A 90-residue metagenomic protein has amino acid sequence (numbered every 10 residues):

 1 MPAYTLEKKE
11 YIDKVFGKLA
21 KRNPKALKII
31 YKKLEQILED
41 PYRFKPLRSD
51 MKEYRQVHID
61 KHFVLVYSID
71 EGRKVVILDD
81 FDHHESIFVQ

Functional and structural regions predicted by a protein language model:
M1-T5, G17, K21-L27, I59-V64 (+1 more regions): Enriched for short, Lys/Arg-rich terminal
D13, R48, F88: Nucleotide phosphate-binding site architecture
L34-H58: A short, surface-exposed loop/turn module that caps and links secondary-structure elements
